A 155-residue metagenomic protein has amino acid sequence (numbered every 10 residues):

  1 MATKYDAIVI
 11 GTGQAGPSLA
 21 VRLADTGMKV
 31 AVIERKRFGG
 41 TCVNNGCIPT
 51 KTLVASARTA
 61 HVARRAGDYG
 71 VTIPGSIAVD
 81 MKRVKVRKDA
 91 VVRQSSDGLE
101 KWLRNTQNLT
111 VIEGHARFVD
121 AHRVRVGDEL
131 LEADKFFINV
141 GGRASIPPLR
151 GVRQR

Functional and structural regions predicted by a protein language model:
A2-Y5, Q14, V21-M28, I33-R155: Glycine-rich flavin
G11: Glycine-rich beta-to-alpha active-site loop
